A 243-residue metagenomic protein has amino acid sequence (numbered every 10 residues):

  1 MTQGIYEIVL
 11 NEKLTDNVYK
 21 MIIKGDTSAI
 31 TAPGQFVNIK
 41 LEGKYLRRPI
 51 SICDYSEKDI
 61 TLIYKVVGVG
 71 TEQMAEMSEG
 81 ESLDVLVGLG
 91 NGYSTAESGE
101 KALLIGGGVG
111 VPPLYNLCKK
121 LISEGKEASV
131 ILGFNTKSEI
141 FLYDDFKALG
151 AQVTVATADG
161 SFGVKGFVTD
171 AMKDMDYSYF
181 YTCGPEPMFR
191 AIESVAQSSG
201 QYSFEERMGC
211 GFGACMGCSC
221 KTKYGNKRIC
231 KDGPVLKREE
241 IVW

Functional and structural regions predicted by a protein language model:
T2-E81: Ferredoxin-reductase
L10, D54, V155-T157, Y202-F204 (+1 more regions): Structural signal for conserved beta-strand scaffold positions within catalytic alpha/beta enzyme cores
Y45-I52, G90-E97, C230: Short, Lys/Arg- and Gly-enriched loop/turn segments at beta-strand edges
V69-R207: FNR/FR-type flavoprotein reductase catalytic core
E205-P234: Local cysteine-cluster metal-coordination motifs and their immediate loop/turn environment, predominantly Fe-S cluster
P234-W243: Short microdomains enriched in Cys/His and/or Lys/Arg
